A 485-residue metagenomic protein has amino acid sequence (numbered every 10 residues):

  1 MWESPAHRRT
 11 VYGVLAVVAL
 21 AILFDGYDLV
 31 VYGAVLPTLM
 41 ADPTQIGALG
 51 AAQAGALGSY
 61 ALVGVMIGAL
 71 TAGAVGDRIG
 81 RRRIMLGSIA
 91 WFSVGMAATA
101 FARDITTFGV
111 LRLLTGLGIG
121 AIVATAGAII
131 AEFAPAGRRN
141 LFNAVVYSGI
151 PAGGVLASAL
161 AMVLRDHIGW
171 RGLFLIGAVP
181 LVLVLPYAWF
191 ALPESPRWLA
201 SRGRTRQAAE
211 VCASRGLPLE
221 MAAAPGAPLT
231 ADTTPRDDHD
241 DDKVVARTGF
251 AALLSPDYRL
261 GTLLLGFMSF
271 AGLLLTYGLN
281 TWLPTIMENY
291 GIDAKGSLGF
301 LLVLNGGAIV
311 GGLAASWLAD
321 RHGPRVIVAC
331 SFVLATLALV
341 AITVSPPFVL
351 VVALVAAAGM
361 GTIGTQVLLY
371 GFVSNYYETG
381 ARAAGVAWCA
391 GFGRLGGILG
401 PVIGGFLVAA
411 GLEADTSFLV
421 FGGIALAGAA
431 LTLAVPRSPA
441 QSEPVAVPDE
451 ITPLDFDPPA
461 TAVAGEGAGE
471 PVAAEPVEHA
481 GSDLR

Functional and structural regions predicted by a protein language model:
M1-S4, F190-Y258, Q441-R485: Intracellular cytosolic loops and amphipathic helices of Major Facilitator Superfamily
M1-Y27, Y32: Cytosolic juxtamembrane N-terminal segment immediately preceding the first transmembrane helix of multi-pass
G33, L254-G312: Extracytoplasmic gate region of multi-pass secondary transporters
G33-I67, G296: Extracellular/periplasmic helix-loop-helix junction of adjacent transmembrane segments in MFS-like secondary
I67-I105: Conserved MFS/SLC helix-loop-helix module at the cytosolic interface between two early adjacent transmembrane helices
G80, F101-T107, P135, G323 (+1 more regions): Helix-breaking motifs and short loop linkers at transmembrane-helix boundaries and internal kinks in secondary membrane
I150-P193, R197-A200: Helix-loop-helix hairpin linking two adjacent transmembrane segments in secondary transporters
D166-A178, V408-G423: A membrane-interface helix-boundary motif in multi-pass transporters
